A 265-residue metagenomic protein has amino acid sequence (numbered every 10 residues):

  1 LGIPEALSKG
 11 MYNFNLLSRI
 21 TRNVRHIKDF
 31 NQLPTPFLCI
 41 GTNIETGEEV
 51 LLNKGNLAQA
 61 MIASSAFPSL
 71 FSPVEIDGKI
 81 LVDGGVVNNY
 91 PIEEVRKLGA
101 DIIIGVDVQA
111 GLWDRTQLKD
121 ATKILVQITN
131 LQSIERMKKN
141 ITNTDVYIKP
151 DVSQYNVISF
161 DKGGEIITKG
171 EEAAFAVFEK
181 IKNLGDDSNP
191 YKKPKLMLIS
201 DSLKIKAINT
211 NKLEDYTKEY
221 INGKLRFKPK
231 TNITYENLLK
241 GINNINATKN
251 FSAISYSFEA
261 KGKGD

Functional and structural regions predicted by a protein language model:
L1-N243, A247-I254, F258-A260: Patatin-like phospholipase
G264-D265: N-terminal periplasmic accessory domains that precede and gate Gram-negative outer-membrane beta-barrel machines
